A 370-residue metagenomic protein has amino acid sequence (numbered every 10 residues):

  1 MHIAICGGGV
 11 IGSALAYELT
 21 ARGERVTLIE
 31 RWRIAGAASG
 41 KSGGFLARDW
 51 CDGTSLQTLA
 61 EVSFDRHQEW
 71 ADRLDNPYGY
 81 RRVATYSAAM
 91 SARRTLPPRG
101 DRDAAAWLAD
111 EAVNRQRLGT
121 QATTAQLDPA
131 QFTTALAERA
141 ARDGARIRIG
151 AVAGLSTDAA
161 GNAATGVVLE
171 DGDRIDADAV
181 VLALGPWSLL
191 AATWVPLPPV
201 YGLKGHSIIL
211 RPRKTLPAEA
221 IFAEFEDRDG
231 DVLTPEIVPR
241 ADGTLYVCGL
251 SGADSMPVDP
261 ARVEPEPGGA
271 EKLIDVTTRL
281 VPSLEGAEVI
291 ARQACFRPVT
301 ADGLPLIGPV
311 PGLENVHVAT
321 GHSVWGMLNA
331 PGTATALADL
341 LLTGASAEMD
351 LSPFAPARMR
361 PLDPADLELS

Functional and structural regions predicted by a protein language model:
H2-T27: N-terminal Rossmann-like FAD-binding beta1-loop-alpha1 element of flavoenzymes
G9-V10, R33, V324: Residue-level detector of alpha-helix initiation sites
Y17-E18, G44-L46, Y78-R81, P186-E314: Active-site substrate-recognition segment that forms the wall of the catalytic cavity or substrate channel
E18-A21, R31-T85, R94-R99, R228: Conserved FAD-binding subdomain of flavin-dependent enzymes
E30, I149-A151, A291: Short loop/edge segments at beta-strand edges and connector loops that shape dinucleotide/nucleotide cofactor-binding
E69-G150, G154-A163: Flavin (FAD/FMN) cofactor-binding and adjacent substrate-gating region of FAD-dependent oxidoreductase domains
D128-P217: Predominantly flavin-linked oxidoreductase catalytic cores and closely associated redox partners
V281-S370: C-terminal catalytic lobe of FAD-dependent flavoproteins
